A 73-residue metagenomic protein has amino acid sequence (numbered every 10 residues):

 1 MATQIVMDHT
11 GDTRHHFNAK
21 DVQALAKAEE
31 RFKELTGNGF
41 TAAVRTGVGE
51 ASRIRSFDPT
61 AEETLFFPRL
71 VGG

Functional and structural regions predicted by a protein language model:
M1-G72: Ubiquitin-like/PB1-type beta-grasp interaction modules and other compact soluble beta-rich domains
